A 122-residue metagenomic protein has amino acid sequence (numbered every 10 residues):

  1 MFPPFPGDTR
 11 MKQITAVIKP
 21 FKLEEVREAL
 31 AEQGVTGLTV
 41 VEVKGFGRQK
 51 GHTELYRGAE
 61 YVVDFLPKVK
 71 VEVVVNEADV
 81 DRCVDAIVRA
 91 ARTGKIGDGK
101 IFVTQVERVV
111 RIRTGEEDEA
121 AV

Functional and structural regions predicted by a protein language model:
M1-V122: Positively charged, small/polar-rich N-terminal and surface patches that mediate targeting and assembly and bind
